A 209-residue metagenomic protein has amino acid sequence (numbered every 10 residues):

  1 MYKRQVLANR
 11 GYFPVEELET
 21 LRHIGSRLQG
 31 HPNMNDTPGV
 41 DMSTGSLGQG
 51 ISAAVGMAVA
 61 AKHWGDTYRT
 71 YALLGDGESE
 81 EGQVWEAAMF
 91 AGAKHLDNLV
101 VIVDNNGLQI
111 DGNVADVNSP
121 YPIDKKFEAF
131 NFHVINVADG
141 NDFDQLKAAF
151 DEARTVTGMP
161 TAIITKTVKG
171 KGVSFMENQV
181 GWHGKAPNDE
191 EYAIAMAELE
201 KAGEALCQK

Functional and structural regions predicted by a protein language model:
K3-A93: Cofactor-binding active-site loop characterized by glycine-rich and histidine/acidic residues
R4-V6, N33, Q83-W85, D111-A115 (+2 more regions): Short acidic, glycine/serine/threonine-rich loops at helix termini
I24-R27, L74-E81, N105-Q109, G140-F143 (+1 more regions): Acidic, glycine-rich active-site loops and adjacent beta-strand->loop/helix elements that engage anionic groups
G65-Y68, A115-A148, E200-Q208: Conserved thiamine diphosphate
Y68-A72, L99, M159-T165: Generic beta-sheet signal
E81-N106, A162-I164: A short alpha/beta connector and helix-capping loop motif
D97-V117, K125-F127: Histidine/lysine/aspartate-rich catalytic loop segments that bind and position anionic ligands
F143-K209: Glycine/aspartate-rich loop-and-adjacent alpha/beta segment that forms the canonical ThDP
